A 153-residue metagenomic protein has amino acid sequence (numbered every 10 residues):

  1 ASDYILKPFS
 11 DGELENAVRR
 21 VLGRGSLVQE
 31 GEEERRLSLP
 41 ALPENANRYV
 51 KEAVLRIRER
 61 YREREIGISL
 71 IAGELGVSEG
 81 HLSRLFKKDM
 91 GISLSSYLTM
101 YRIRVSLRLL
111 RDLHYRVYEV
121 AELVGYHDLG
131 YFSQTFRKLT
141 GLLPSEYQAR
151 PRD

Functional and structural regions predicted by a protein language model:
A1-V28: CheY-like receiver
G25-R48: CheY-like receiver
P40-E52, R84, I92-Y101: Short, Lys/Arg-enriched anionic-surface-contact patches
N45, R62-E63, E74, D112 (+1 more regions): Helix-turn-helix/winged-helix DNA-binding modules
V54-I66, F86, M90, L107-R116 (+2 more regions): Basic, amphipathic alpha-helical hairpins
S69-L98, L123-E146: Basic/polar phosphate-binding segments, predominantly the helix-turn-helix DNA-binding elements of transcriptional
K88-H127, R150-D153: Terminal helix-turn-helix DNA-binding modules in bacterial transcription factors
